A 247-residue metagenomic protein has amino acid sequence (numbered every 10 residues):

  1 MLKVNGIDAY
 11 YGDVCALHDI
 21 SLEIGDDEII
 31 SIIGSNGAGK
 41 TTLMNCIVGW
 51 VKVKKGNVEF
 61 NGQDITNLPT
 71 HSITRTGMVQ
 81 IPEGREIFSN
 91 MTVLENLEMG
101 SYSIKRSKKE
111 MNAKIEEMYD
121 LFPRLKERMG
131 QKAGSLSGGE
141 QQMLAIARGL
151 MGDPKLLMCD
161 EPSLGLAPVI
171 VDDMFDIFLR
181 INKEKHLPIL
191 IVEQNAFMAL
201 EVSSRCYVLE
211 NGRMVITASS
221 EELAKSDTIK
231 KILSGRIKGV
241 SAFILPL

Functional and structural regions predicted by a protein language model:
M1-L247: Glycine-rich phosphate-binding loops of nucleotide-dependent enzymes
